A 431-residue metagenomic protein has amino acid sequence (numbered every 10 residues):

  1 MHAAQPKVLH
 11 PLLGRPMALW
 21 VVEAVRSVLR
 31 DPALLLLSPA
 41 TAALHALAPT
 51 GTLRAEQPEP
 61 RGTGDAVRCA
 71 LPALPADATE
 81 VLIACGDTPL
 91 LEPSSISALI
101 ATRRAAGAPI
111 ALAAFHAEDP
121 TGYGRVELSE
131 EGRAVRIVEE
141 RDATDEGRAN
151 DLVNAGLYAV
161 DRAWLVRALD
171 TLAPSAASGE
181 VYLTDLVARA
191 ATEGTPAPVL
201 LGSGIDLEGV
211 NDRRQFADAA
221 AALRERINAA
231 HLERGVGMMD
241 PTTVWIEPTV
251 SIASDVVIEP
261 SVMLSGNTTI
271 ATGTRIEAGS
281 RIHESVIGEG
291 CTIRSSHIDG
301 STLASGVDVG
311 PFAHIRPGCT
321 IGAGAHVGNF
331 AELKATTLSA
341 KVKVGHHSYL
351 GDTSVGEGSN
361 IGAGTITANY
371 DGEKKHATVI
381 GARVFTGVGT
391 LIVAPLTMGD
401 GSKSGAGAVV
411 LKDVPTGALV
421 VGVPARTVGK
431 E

Functional and structural regions predicted by a protein language model:
M1-A4, P32: N-terminal nucleotide-binding beta1-loop-alpha1 segment
H10, P89, D151, Y158 (+3 more regions): Residues that recognize and position ribonucleotide moieties
P11, R15-A101, A105: Conserved N-terminal catalytic core of the sugar/cofactor nucleotidyltransferase
A18, A70, D87, L99 (+5 more regions): Residue-level signal for inorganic ion chemistry
D31, T50, L91-A177, T184 (+2 more regions): Conserved core of the sugar-phosphate nucleotidyltransferase
D151-A253: Conserved alpha/beta core of the MobA/IspD/sugar-nucleotide pyrophosphorylase nucleotidyltransferase superfamily
T242-T292, S296: Phosphate-binding active sites in nucleotide-utilizing proteins
I293-E431: Glycine-rich hexapeptide-repeat left-handed beta-helix
